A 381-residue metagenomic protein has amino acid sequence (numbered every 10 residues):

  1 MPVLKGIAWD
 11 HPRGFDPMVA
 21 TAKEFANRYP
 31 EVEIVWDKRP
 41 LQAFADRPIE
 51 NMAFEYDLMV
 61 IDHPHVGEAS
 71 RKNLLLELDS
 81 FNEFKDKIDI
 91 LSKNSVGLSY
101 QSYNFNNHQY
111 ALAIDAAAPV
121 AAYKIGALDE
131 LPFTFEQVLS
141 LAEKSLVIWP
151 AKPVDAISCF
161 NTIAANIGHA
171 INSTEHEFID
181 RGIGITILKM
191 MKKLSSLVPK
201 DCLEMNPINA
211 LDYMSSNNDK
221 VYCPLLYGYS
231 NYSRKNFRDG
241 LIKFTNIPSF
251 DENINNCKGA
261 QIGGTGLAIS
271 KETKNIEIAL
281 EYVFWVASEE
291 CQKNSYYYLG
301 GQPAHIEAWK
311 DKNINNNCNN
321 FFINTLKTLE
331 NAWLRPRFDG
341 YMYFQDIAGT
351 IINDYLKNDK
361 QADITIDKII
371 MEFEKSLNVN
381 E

Functional and structural regions predicted by a protein language model:
M1-P12, V32-D37, L58, V147: Short, well-ordered beta-strand elements
H11-E31: Short, polar/charged alpha-helical segment
E31-K93: Extracytoplasmic "Venus flytrap"/periplasmic binding protein-like
V66-V120, E130, F244-T245: Hinge/lid segment of periplasmic solute-binding proteins
Y110-A113, P119, E136-F178, I183 (+1 more regions): Extracytoplasmic/periplasmic solute-binding protein
E175-N206, I247: Glycine-centered hinge/linker elements that transmit conformational signals in sensory and ligand-binding systems
L197-K274: Extracytoplasmic/periplasmic substrate-binding proteins
Y297-T350, D354: Long, aromatic- and glycine/proline-rich binding clefts that accommodate carbohydrate-like moieties
